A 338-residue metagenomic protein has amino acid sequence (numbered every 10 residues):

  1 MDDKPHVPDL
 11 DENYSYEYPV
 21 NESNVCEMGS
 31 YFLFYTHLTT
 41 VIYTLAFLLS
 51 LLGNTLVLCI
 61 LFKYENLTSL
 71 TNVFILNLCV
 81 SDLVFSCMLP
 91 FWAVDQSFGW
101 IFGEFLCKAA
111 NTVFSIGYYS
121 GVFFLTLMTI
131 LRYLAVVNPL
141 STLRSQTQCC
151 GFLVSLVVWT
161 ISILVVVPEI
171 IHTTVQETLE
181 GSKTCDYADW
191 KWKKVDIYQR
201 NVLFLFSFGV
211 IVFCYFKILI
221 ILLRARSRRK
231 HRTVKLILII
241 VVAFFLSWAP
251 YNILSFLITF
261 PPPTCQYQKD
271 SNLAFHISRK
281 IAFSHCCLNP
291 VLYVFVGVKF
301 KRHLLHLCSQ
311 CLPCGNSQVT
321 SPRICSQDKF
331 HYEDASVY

Functional and structural regions predicted by a protein language model:
M1-S30, T178, V298-Y338: Intrinsically disordered regulatory tails of 7TM GPCRs
V20-S30, G103-S115, R144-G151, S162-F213 (+2 more regions): Loop architecture of class A 7-transmembrane GPCRs
F32-T40, T44, L70-L127, S141-L143 (+1 more regions): Extracellular TM2-ECL1-early TM3 structural module of rhodopsin-like
Y35-Y64, V84, G209-Y215: First transmembrane helix
Y43, F47, I60, V84-G99 (+8 more regions): Helix-to-loop junction signature of class
N72, L76-C79, Y118, F152-L156 (+3 more regions): Internal alpha-helical transmembrane segments of multi-pass membrane proteins, especially GPCRs
Y118-L156, I218-L219, V294-K301: Class A GPCR helix-loop hinge within the 7TM core
D186-D189, L203, F216-I253, Q268: Intracellular effector-coupling site of seven-transmembrane GPCRs, centered on the ICL3-to-TM6 transition
